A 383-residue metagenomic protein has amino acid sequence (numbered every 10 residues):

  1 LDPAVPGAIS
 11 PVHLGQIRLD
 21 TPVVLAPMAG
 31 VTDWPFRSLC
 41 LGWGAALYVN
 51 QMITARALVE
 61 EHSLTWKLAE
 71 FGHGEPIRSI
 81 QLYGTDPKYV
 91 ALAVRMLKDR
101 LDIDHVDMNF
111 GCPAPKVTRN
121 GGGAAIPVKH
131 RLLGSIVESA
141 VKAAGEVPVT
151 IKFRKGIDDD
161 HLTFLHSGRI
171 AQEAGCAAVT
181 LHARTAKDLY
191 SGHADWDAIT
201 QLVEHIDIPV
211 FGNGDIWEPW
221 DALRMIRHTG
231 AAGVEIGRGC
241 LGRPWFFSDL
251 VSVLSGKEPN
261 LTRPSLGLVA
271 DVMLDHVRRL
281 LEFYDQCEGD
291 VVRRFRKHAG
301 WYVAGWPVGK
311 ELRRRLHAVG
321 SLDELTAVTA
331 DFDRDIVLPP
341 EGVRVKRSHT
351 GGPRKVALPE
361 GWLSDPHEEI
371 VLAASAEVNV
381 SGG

Functional and structural regions predicted by a protein language model:
L1-G15, L19-V23, A29, W34-P35 (+6 more regions): Alpha/beta catalytic cores of nucleotide-metabolism and tRNA/nucleoside-modifying enzymes
D2-H13, M28-D104: Glycine-rich, positively charged N-terminal anion/phosphate-binding segment
V12-V24, R56-I77, C112-G122, K142-I151 (+1 more regions): N-terminal small/glycine-rich loop or linker at the start of catalytic domains across soluble metabolic enzymes
V23-P27, Y48-N50, R78-L82, V106 (+4 more regions): Hydrophobic faces of well-ordered beta-strands that scaffold small-molecule active sites in alpha/beta enzyme cores
I53, G111, R184, D215 (+1 more regions): Flexible loop residues that form catalytic and substrate-binding hotspots at small-molecule/glycan-binding clefts
A55-A57, P113-A114, K187-D188, P219 (+1 more regions): Short secondary-structure capping/turn micro-motifs that flank functional sites
K88-G122, I126-V210, L223-R224, H228: Alpha/beta enzyme core
